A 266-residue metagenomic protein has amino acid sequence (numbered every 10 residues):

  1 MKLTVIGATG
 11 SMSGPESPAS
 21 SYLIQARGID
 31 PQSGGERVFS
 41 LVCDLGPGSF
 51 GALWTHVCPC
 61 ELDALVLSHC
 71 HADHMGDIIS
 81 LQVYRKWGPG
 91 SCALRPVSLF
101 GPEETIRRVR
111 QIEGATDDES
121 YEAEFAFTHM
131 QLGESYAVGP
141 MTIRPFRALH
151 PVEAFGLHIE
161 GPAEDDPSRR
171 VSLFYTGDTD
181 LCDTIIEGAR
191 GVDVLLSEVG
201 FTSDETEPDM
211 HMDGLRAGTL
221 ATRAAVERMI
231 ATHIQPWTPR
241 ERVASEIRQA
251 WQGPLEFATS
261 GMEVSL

Functional and structural regions predicted by a protein language model:
M1-Y175, D180, I185-E187, A244-L266: Binuclear metal-dependent hydrolase catalytic cores
D180-V264: Cap/insert and terminal regions of metallo-dependent hydrolase folds
